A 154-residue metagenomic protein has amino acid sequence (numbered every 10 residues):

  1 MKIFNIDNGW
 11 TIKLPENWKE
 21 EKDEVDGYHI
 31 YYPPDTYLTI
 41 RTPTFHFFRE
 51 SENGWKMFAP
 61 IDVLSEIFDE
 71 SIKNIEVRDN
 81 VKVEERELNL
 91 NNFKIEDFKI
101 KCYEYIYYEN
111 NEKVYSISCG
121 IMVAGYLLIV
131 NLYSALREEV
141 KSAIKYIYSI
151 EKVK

Functional and structural regions predicted by a protein language model:
M1-D26: N-terminal "mature-domain start" segment
N5, D23, M122-V123, K152: Generic beta-strand structural signal
N8, F58-I61, S65, R137-K141: Generic detection of long, well-ordered alpha-helical segments
W10, W18, A124-K154: Surface-exposed amphipathic alpha-helical segments
I12, V114-I117, L128: Short beta-strand segments
P15, P33, A135: Residue-level recognition of the GNAT/N-acetyltransferase active site
E24-M122: Conserved polar/disulfide-associated segments of primarily extracytoplasmic proteins
